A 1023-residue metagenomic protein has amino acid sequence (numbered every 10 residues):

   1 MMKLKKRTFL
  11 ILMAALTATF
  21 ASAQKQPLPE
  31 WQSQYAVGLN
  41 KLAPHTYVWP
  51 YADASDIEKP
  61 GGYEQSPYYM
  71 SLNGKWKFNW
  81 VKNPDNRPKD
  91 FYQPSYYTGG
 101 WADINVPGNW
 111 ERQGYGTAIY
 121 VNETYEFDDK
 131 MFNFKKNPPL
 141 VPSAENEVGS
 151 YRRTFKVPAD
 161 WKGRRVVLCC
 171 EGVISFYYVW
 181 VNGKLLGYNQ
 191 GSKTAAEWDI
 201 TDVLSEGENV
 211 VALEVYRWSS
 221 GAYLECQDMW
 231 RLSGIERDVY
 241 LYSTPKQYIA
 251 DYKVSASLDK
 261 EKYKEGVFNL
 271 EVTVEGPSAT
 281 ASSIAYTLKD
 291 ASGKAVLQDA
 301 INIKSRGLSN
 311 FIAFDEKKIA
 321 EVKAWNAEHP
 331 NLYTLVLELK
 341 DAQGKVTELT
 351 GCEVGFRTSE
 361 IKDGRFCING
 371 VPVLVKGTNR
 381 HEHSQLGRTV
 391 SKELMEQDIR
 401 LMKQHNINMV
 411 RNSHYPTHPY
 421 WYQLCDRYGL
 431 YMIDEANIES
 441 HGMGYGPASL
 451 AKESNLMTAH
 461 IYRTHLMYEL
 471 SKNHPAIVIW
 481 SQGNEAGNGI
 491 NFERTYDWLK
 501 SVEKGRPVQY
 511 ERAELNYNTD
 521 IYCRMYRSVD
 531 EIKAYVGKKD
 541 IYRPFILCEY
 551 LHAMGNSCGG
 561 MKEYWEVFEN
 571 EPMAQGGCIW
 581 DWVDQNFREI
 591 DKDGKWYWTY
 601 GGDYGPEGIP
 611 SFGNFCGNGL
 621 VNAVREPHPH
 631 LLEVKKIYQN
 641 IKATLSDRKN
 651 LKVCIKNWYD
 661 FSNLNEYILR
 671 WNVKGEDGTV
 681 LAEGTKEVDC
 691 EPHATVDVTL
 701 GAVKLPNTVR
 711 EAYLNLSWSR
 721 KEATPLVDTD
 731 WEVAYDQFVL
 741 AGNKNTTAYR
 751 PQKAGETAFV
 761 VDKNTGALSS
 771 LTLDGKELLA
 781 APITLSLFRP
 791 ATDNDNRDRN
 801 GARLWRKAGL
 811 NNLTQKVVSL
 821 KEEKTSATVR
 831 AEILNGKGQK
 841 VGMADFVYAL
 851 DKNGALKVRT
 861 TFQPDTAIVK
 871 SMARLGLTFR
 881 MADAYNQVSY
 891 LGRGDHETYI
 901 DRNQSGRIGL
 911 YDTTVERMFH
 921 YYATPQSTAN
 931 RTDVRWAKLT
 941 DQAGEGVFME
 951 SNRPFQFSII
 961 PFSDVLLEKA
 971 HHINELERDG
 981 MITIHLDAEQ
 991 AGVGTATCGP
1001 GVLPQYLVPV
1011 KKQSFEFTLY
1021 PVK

Functional and structural regions predicted by a protein language model:
Q24-D129, V210-E214, W218, A291 (+5 more regions): Accessory carbohydrate-binding/adhesion or oligomerization-edge regions at the termini of glycan-active proteins
K25-E64, F134, Y223, M229 (+3 more regions): Extended substrate-binding grooves/exosites of carbohydrate-active enzymes
Q26-P44, V48-P50, G61-Y63, L186-G187 (+4 more regions): Glycine/proline-rich low-complexity spacer/linker segments in large multi-domain proteins
E30, G62-Y63, N79-V81, N109 (+7 more regions): Accessory beta-strand-rich segments of carbohydrate-active enzymes
R112, V121, G172, R217 (+4 more regions): Beta-strand/loop-rich accessory regions of lumenal/periplasmic or secreted enzymes, predominantly carbohydrate-active
T124-V141, Q190-S192, I200-G266, G276-S278 (+5 more regions): An acidic-aromatic loop/edge-strand motif
Q227-A250, G594-E666, R670-G678, P692 (+7 more regions): Catalytic cores of secreted or luminal carbohydrate-active enzymes
A300-A320, K674-R710: Intrinsically disordered, low-complexity Pro/Gly/Ser/Thr-rich segments with frequent PxxP/GP/PP motifs and embedded
